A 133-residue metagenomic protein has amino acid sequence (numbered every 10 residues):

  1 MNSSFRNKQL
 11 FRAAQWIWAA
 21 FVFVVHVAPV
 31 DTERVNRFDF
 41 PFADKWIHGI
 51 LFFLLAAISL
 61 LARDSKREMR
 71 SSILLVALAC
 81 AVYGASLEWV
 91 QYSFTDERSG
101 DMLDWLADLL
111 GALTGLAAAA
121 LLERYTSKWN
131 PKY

Functional and structural regions predicted by a protein language model:
M1-A62: "…centered on the first transmembrane helix and the immediately adjacent amphipathic helix/loop
R12-W16, G49-I50, I73-L78, W105-L109: Hydrophobic alpha-helical transmembrane segments
I17-H26, S72-S93: Small-polar-interrupted transmembrane alpha-helices in polytopic inner-membrane proteins
E33-P41, A85-L113: Interfacial helix-loop-helix junctions of multi-pass membrane proteins
D44-A57, C80-Y92, G100: Short, conserved structural micro-motifs that define repeat-unit consensus positions and nucleotide-binding loops
F52-K66, A112-E123: Membrane-interfacial alpha-helical segments at the cytosolic side of multi-pass membrane proteins
S65-L78, Y133: Internal alpha-helical transmembrane segments of multi-pass membrane proteins
S127-Y133: Short, charged juxtamembrane terminal tails flanking transmembrane helices
